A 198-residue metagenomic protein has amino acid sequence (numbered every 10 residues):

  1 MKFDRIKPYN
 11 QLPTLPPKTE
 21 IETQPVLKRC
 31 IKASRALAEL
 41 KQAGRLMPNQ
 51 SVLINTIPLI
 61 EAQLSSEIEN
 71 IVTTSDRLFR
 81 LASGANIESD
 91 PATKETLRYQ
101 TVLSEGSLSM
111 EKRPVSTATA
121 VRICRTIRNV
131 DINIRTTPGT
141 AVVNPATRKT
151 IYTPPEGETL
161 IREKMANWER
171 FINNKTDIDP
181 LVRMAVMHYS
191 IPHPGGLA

Functional and structural regions predicted by a protein language model:
M1-A198: FIC/Doc superfamily catalytic core
